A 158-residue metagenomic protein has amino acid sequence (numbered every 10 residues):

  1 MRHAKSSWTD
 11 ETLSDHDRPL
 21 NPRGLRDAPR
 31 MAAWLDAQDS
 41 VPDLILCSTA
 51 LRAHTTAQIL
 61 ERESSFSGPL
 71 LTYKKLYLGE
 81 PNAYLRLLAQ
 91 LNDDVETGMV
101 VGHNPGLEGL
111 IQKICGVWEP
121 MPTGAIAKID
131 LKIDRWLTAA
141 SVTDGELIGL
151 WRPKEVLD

Functional and structural regions predicted by a protein language model:
M1-G79, A83, W118-M121, D158: Active-site-proximal alpha-helix that buttresses catalytic centers in soluble enzyme cores
H16, G68, E96, T123-A125 (+1 more regions): A generic structural signal for short beta-strands and their flanking turns/coil linkers
W34, I59, E63, Q90 (+2 more regions): Active-site catalytic microenvironments for nucleophilic, acid-base chemistry
T72-K74, K128, G149-R152: Structural signal for conserved beta-strand scaffold positions within catalytic alpha/beta enzyme cores
Y84-A89: Conserved ATP-dependent adenylate/AMP-binding module captured primarily in the ANL superfamily
L91-M99, N104-A127: Non-DNA-binding regulatory cores of transcription-related proteins, predominantly C-terminal effector-binding
V117-I148: Domain-level recognition of soluble alpha/beta enzyme cores, biased toward histidine phosphatases/phosphomutases
E146-D158: Charged phosphate-binding loop/patch that engages nucleotide di/tri-phosphates or the phosphate backbone of nucleic
